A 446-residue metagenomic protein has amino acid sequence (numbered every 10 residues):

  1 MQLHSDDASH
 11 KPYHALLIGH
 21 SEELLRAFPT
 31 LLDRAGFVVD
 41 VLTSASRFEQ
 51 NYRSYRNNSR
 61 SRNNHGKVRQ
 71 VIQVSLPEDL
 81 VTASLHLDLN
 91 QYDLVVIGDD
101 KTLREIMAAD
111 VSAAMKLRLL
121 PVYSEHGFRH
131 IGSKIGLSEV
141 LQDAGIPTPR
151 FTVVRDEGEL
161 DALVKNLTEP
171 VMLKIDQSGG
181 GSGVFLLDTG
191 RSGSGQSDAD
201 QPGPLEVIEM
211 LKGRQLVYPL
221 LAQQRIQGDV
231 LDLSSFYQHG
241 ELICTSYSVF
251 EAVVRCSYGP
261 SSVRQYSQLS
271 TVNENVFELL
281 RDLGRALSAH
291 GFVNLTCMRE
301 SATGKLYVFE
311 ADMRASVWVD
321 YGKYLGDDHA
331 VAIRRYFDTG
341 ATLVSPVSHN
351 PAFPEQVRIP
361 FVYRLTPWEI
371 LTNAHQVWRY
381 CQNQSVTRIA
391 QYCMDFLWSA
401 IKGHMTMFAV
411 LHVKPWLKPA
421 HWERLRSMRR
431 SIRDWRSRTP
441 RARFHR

Functional and structural regions predicted by a protein language model:
Y13-L16, V171: Conserved hydrophobic helix-helix packing surfaces used for dimerization/oligomerization
D40: Conserved beta-strand positions in the Rossmann-like core of class I SAM-dependent methyltransferases
N51-R155: Conserved N-proximal alpha/beta basic substrate-recognition cap immediately N-terminal to, or forming the N-lobe
L141, V164-L186, R214-G228, T245-V249: ATP-grasp fold ATP-binding core
G181, V254-R255, D312-G326: Glycine-rich phosphate/pyrophosphate-binding beta-alpha loops
S194-S257, S267, T271-E278, M298-R299 (+1 more regions): Phosphate-binding site of ATP-dependent enzymes
G284-D320: Conserved metal-phosphate-binding beta-hairpin within the catalytic cores of diverse ATP-dependent phosphoryl-transfer
V331-R446: Peripheral (often C-terminal) accessory segments that flank ATP-dependent C-N-forming ligase machineries
